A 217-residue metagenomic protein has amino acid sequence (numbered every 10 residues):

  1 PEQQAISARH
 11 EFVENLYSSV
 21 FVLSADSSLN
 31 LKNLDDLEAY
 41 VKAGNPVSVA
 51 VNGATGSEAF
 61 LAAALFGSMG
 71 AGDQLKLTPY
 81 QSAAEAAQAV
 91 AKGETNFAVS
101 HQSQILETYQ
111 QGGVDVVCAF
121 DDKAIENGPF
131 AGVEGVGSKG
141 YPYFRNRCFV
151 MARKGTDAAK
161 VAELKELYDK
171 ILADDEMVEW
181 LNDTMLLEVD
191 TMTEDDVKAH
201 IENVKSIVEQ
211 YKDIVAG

Functional and structural regions predicted by a protein language model:
P1-R147: Conserved hydrophobic/amphipathic secondary-structure segments that form or flank ligand- or partner-binding grooves
V22, M151, D190: A short acidic, helix-capping loop that chelates divalent metal ions and anchors anionic groups
L37, V41, V136, F144-M177: Bilobed periplasmic-binding protein/Venus flytrap-like ligand-binding cleft at the lobe interface of extracytoplasmic
S68, D73, A159-G217: An extracytoplasmic/periplasmic, membrane-proximal ligand-sensing/linker region
Y80, H101-T108, V150-T156, N203-Y211: A broadly tuned preference for mixed-charge, low-complexity surface segments
